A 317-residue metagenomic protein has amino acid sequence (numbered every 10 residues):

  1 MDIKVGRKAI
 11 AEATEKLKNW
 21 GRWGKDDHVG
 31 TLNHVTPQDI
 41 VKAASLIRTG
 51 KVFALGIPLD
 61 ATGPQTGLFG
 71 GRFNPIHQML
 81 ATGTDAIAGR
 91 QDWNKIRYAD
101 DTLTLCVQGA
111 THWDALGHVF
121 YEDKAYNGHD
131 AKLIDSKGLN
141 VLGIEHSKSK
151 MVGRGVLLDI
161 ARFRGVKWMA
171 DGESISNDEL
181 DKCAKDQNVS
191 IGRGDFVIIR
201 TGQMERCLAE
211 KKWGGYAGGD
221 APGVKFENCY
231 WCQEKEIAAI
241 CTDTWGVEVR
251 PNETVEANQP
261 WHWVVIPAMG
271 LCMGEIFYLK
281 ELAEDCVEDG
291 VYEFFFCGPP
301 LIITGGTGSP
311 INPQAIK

Functional and structural regions predicted by a protein language model:
M1-K317: Active-/binding-site microenvironments in catalytic and ligand-binding cores
